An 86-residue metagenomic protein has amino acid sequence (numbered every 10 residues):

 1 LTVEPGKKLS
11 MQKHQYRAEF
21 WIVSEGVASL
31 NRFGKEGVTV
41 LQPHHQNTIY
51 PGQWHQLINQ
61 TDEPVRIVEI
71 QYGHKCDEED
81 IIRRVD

Functional and structural regions predicted by a protein language model:
L1-A18, I70: A short glycine-rich, His/Asp/Glu-containing loop-to-beta-strand
V3-E4, V27, K35, Q56: A structural signal for the main folded, soluble domain(s) of proteins
K8, F20, V27-S29, W54 (+1 more regions): Structural motif
H14-E36: Glycine- and acidic-residue-biased ligand/ion/polar-headgroup-sensing regions
G26-A28, H44, I67: Short hydrophobic/aromatic patches on the structural cores and recognition surfaces of FHA
R32-H55: Short acidic-glycine-tyrosine-enriched beta hairpin
Q56-D86: Double-stranded beta-helix
